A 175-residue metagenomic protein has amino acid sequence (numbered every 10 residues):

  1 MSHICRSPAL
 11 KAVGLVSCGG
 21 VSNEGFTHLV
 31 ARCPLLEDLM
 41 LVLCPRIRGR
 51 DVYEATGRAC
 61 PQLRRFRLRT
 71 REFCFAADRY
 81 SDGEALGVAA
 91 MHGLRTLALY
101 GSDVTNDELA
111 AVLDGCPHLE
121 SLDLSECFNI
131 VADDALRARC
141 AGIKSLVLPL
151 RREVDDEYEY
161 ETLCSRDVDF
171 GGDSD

Functional and structural regions predicted by a protein language model:
M1-D175: The conserved beta-strand core of Leucine-Rich Repeat
